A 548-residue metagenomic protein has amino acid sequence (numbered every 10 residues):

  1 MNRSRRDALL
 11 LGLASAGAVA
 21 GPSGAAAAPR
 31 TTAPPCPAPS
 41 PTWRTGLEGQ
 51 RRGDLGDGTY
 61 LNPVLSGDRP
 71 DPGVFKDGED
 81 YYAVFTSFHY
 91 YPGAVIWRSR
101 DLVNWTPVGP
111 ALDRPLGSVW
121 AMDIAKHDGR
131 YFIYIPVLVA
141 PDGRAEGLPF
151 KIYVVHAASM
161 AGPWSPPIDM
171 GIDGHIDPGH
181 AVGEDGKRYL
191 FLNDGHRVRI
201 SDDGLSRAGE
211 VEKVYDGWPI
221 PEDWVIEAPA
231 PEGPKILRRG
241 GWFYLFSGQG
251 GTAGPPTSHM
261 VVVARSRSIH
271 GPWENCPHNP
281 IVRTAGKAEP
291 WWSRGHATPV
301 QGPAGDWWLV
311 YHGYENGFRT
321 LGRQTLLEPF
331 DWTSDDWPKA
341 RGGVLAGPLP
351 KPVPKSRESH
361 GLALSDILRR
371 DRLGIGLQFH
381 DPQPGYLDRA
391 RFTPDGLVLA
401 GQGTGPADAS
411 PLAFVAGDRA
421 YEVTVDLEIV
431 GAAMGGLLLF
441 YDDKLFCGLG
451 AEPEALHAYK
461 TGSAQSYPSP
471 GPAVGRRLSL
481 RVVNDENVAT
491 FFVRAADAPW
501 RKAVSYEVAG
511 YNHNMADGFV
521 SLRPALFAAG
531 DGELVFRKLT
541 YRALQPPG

Functional and structural regions predicted by a protein language model:
M1-N2, L10-L13, A28-G548: Carbohydrate-active catalytic/glycan-binding domains of CAZyme proteins, especially the secreted or lumenal ectodomains
D7-A27: N-terminal export signals
